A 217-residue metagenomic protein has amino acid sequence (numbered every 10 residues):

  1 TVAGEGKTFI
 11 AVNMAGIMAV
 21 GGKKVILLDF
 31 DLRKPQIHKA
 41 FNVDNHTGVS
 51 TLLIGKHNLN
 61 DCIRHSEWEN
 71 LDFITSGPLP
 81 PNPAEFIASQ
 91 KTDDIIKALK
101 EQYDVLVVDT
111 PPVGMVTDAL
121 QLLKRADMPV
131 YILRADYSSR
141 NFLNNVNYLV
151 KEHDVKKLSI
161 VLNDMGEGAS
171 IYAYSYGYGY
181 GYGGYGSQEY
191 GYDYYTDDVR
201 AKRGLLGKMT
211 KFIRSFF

Functional and structural regions predicted by a protein language model:
T1-F217: P-loop NTP-binding module
